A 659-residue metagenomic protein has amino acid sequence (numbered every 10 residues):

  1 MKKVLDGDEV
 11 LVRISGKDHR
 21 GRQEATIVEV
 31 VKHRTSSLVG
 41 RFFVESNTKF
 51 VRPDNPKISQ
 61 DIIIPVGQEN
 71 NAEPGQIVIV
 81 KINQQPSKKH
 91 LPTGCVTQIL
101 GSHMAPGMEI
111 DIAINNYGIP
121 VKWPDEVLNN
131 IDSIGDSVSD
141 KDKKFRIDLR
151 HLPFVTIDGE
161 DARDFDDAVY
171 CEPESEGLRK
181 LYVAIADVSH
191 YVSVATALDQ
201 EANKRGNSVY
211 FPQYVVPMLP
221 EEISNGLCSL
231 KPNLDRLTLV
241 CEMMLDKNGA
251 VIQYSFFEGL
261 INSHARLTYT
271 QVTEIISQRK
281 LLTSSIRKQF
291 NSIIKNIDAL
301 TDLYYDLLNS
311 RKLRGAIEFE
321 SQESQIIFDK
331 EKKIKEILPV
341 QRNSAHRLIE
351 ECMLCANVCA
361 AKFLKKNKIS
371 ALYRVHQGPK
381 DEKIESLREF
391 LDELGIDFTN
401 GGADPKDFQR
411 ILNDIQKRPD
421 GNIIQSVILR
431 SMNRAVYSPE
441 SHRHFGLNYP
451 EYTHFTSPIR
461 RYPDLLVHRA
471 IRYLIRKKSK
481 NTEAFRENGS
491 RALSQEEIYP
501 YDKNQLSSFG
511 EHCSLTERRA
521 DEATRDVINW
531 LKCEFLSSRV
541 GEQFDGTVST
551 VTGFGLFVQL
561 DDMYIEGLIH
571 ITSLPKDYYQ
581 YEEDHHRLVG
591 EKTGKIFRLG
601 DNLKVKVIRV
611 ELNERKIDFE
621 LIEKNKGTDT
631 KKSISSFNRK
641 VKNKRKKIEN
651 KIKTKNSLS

Functional and structural regions predicted by a protein language model:
M1-Y182, S189-D235, R266, R587-L588 (+2 more regions): Charge-lined substrate channels and their catalytic hotspots, especially those that engage the 3′ end of RNA
E29, V44, Q98, V548-T550 (+2 more regions): A residue-level detector for short acidic-glycine micro-motifs
N47-R52, R179, G553-V558, R615-D618: Short aromatic-glycine-enriched beta-strand elements
I58-P65, Y564-E582, D629-S635: A short macromolecule-binding patch
N225-K247, S426: Phosphate/diphosphate-binding loops
M244, N248, F256, Y269-D561 (+5 more regions): Append "with occasional cross-activation on large, charged helical scaffolds in nucleic-acid assemblies
T628-S659: Intrinsically disordered, Lys/Arg-rich low-complexity segments
